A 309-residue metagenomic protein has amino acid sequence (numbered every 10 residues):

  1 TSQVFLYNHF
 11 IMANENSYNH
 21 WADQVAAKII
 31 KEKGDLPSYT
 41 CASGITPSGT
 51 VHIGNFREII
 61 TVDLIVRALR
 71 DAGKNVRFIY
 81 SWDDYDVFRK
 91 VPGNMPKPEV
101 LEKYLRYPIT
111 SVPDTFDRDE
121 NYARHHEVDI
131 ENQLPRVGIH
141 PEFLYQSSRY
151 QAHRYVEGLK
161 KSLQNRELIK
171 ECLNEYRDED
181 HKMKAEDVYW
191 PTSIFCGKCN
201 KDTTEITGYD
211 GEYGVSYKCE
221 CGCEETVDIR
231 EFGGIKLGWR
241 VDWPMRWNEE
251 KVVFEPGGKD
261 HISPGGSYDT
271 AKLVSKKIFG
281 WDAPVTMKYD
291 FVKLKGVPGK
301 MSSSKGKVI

Functional and structural regions predicted by a protein language model:
T1-I11: Short, Lys/Arg-enriched N-terminal segments with co-localized hydrophobic residues within the first ~10-30 amino acids
M12-K170, A271-L273: N-terminal Rossmann-like or analogous alpha/beta NTP/dinucleotide-binding catalytic cores that position adenine
A13, H20-G44, L168, E179-I309: Alpha-helical recognition segments enriched in aromatics with Gly/Pro capping that present substrate-recognition
R57, S147, R154, L173 (+3 more regions): Solvent-exposed, flexible loop/coil residues
W82-D84, S147, E175, Y209 (+1 more regions): Residue-level "edge-of-site" marker
H125, C172-M183: Short mixed-charge
